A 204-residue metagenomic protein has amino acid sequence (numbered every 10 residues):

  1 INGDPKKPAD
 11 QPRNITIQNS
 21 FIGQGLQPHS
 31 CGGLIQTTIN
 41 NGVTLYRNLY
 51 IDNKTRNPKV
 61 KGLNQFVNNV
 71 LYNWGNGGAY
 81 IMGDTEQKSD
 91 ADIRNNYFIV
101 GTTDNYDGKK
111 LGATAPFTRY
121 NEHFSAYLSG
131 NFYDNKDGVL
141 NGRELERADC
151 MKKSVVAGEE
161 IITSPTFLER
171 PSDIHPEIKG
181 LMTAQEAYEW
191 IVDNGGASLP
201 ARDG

Functional and structural regions predicted by a protein language model:
I1-R56, L63-N76, D90-T102, Y127-D134: Right-handed parallel beta-helix
K6-K7, K54, K59-K61, K88 (+4 more regions): Context-gated lysine
I51-N53, N76-Y80, K109-P116: Short, flexible active-site loops
N57-K59, A79-M82: Short catalytic-loop micro-motif centered on adjacent basic/acidic residues
R94, F98-G204: Long, contiguous C-terminal flanking segments immediately downstream of a protein's structured core
